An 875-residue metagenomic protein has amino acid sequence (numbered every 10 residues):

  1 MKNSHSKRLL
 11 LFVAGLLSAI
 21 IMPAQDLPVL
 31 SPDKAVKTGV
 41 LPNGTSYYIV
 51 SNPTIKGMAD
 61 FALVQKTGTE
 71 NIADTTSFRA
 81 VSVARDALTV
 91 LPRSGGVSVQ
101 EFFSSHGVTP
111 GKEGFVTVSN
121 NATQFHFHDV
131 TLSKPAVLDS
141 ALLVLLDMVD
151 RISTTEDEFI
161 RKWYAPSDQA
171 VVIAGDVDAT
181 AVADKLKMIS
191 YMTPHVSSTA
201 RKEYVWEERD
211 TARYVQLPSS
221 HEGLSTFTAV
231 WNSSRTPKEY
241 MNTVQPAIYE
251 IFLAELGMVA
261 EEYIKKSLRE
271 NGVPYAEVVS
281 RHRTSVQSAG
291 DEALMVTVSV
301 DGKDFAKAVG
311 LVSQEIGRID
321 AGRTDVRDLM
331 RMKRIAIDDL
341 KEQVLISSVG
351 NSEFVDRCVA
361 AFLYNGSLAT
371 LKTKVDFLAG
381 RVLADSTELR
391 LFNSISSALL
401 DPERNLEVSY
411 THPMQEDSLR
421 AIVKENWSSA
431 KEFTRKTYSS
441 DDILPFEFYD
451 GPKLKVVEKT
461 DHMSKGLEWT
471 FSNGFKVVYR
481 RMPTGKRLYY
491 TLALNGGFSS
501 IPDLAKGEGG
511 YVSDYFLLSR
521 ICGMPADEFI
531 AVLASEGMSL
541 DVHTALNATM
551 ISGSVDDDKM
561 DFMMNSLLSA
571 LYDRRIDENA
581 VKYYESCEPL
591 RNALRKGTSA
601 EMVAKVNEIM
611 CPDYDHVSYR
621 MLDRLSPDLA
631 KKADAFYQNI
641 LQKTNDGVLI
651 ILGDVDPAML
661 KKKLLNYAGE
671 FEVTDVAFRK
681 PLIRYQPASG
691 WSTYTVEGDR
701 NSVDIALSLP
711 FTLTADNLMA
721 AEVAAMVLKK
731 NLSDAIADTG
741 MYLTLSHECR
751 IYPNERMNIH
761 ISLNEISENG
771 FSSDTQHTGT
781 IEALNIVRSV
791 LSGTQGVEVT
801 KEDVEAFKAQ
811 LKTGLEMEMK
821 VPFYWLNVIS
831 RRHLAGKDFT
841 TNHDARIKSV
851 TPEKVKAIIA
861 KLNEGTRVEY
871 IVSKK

Functional and structural regions predicted by a protein language model:
K2-L10: Bacterial N-terminal signal peptides that target proteins for export
L11-I20: Bacterial N-terminal signal peptides
A24-S51, A170-V172, D178-N242, P246-A247 (+10 more regions): Proteolytic maturation boundary segments
V50, I55-R85, V97-D147, D157-E158 (+14 more regions): M16 family metallopeptidases and their MPP-like homologs
Y164, L641-Q642: Flexible, low-complexity linker/tail segments at the boundary of structured domains
L253-G257, A721, S733-A737: Long, His/Glu/Asp-enriched segments that create or flank divalent metal/ion-associated functional microenvironments
